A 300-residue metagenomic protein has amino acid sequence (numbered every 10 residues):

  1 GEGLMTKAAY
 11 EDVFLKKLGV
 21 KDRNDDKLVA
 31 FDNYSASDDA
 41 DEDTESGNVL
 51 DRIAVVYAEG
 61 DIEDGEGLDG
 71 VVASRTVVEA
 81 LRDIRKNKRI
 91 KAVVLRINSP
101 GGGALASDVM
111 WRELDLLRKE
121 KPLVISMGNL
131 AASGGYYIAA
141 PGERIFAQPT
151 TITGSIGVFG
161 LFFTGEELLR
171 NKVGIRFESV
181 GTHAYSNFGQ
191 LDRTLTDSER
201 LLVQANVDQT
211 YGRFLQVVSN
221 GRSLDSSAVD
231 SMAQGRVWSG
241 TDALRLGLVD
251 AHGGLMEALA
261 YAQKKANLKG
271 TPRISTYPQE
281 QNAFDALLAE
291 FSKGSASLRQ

Functional and structural regions predicted by a protein language model:
G1, I97-V237, K264: Conserved catalytic cores of soluble enzyme domains, especially glycine-rich substrate-binding beta-alpha loops
G1-N48, K86, D115-E120, I125 (+1 more regions): Assembly/oligomerization interface modules of large self-assembling protein complexes
A9, Y57-I62, I97-G101, N129 (+4 more regions): A mature extracytoplasmic/lumenal domain signature
D41-T44, N48-I53, Y57-R82, N87-R89 (+2 more regions): Intrinsic disorder and flexible/low-complexity segments
D51-A54, R89-V93, E143, V173 (+1 more regions): Envelope-exposed proteins and targeting segments
E63-E66, A92-N98, E199-R200: Glycine- and acidic
